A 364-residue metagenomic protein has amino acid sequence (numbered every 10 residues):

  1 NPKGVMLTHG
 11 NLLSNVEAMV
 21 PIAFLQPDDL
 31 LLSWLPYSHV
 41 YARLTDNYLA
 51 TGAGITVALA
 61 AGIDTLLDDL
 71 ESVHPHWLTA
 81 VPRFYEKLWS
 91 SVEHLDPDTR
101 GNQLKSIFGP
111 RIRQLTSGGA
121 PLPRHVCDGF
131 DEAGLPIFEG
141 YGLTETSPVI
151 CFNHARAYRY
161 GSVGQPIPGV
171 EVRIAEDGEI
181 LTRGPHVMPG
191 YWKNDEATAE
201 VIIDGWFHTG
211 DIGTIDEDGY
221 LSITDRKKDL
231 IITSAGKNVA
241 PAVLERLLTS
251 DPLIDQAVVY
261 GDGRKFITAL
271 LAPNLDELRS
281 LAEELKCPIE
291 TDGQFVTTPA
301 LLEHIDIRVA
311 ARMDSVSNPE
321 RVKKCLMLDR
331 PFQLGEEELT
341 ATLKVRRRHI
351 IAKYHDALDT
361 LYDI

Functional and structural regions predicted by a protein language model:
N1-G4: Conserved adenylation A10 loop of the ANL superfamily
H9, L13-L30, Y37-Q103, R111: Conserved AMP-binding/adenylation subdomain of ANL enzymes
V73-Q114, L275-S315: Alpha-helical "lid/cap" subdomains adjacent to substrate-binding clefts that gate access and reposition the ligand
H76-A80, W89-Y158, E171, D255: Gly/Ser/Thr-rich phosphate-binding loop
P166-T233, S250: Conserved ATP-binding/catalytic segment of the ANL
A197-T198, D204-G205, E217, L221-I364: AMP-binding adenylation
